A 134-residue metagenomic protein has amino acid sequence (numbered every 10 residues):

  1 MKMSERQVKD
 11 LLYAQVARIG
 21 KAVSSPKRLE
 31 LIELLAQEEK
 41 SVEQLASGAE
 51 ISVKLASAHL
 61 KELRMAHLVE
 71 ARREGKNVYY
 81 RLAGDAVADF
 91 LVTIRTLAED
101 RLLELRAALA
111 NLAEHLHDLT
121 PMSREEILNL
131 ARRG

Functional and structural regions predicted by a protein language model:
M1-L11, D89-R133: Amphipathic alpha-helical dimerization/coiled-coil segments that flank or bridge DNA-binding/regulatory modules
A14-L55, V78-A86: N-terminal helix-turn-helix DNA-binding core of bacterial DNA-binding proteins
L60-K61: Short, hydrophobic-biased segments on the C-terminal half of alpha helices that form "recognition helices"
R64-E74, R81: Beta-hairpin "wing" of winged helix-turn-helix
